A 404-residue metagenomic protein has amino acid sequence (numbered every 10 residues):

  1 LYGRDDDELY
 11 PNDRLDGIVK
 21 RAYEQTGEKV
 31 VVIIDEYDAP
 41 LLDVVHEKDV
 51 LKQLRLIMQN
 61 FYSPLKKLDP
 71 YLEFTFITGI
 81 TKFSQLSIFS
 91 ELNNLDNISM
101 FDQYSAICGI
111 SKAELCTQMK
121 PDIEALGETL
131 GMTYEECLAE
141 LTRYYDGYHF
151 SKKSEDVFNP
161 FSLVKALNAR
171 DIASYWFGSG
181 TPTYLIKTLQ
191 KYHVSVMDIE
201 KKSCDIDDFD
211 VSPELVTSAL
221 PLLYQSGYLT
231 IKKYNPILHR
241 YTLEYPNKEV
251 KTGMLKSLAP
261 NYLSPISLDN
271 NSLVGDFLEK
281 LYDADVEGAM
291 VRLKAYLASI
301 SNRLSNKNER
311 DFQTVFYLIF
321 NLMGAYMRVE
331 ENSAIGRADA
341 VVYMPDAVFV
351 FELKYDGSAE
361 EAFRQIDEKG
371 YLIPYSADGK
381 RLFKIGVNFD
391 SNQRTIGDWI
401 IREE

Functional and structural regions predicted by a protein language model:
L1-N308, M323: Phosphate-binding site recognition
V19-T26, I319-P345: Active-site metal-binding core of divalent-cation-utilizing nuclease and nuclease-like domains
P40-L42, S84-S90, A359-A362, N392-D398: Switch/connector loops and helix/strand junctions flanking conserved nucleotide-binding motifs in nucleotide-processing
L51-I57, Y355-L372: Mg2+/Mn2+-dependent nuclease catalytic core
F61-L68, P221-L229, Y317-L322, I366-I385: Metal-dependent nuclease catalytic cores in nucleic-acid-processing enzymes, especially RNase H-like/related
F316, A338-Y355, K369: Conserved catalytic cores of phosphodiester-cleaving nucleases, focusing on short active-site segments
P374, K380-E404: Domain-level recognition of nuclease-like catalytic cores that cleave nucleotide substrates
